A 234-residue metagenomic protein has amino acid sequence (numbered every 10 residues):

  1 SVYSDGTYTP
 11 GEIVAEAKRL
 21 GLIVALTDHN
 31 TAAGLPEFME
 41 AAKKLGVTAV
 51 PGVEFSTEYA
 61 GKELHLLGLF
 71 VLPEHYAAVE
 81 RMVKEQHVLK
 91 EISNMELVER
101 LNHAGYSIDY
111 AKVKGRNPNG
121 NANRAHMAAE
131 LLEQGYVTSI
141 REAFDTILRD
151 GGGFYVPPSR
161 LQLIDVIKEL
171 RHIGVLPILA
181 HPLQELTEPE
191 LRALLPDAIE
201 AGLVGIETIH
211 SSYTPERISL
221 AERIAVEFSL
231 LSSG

Functional and structural regions predicted by a protein language model:
S1-K62, T146-D150, L161-E169, I173-S233: An N-terminally biased module of ancient metal coordination in phosphate/nucleic-acid-related enzymes
A41-A193: Extended substrate/RNA-proximal surfaces in nucleic-acid metabolism proteins
